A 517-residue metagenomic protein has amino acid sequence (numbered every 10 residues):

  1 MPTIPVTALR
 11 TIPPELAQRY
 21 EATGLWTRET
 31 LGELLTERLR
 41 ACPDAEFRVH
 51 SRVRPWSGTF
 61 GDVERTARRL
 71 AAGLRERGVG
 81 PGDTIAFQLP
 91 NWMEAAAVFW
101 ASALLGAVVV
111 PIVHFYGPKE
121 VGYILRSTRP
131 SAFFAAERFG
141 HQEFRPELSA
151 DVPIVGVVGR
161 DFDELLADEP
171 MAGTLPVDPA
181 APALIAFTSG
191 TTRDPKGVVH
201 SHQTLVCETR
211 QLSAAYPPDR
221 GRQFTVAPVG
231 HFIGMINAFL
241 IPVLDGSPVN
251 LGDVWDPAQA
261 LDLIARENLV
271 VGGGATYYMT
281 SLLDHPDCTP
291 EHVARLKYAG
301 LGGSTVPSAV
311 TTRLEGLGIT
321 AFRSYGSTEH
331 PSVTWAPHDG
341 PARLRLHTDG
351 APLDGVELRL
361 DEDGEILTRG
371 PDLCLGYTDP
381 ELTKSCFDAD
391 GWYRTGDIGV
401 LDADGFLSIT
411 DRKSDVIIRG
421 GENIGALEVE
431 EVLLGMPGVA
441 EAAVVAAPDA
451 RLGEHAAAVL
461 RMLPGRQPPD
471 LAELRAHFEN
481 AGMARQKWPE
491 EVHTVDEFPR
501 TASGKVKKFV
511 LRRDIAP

Functional and structural regions predicted by a protein language model:
M1, E76-R77, A107-E164, L460-R466: Structural core segment of the AMP-binding/adenylate-forming
P43-A45, E169-F187, D194, Y216-Q223: Conserved pre-ATP/AMP-binding loop-to-beta segment of ANL
E46-W92, A96-W100, G117-G122, D163: Conserved AMP-binding/adenylate-forming core of the ANL superfamily
S57-G61, A183-R210: Conserved AMP-binding A3 loop
G106, V206-R222, G230-V271, H285: Conserved AMP-binding/adenylation subdomain of ANL enzymes
Y116-K119, F133-A135, G272, G370 (+4 more regions): AMP-binding/adenylate-forming catalytic core of the ANL superfamily
R266-G273, D284-R343, E357: Gly/Ser/Thr-rich phosphate-binding loop
A351-G355, R359-C386, E422-I424: Conserved ATP/PPi-binding loop(s) of AMP-dependent carboxylate-activating enzymes
